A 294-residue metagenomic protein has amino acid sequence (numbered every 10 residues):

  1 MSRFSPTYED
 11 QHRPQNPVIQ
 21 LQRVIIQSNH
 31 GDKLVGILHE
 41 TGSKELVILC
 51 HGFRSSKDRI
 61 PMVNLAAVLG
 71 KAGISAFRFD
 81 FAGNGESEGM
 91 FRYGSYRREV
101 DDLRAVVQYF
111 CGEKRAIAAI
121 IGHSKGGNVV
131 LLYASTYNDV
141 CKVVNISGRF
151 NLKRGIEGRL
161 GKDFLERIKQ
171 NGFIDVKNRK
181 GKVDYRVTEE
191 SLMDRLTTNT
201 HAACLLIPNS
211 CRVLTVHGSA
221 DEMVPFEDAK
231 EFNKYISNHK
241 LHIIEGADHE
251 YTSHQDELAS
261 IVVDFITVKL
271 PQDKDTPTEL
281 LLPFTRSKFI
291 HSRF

Functional and structural regions predicted by a protein language model:
S2-G42: N-terminal cap/lid segment of alpha/beta-hydrolase-fold proteins
R54-A66, F81, E227: The serine-hydrolase catalytic nucleophile loop
K57-D58, N84-A116: Catalytic nucleophile-loop/oxyanion-hole region of alpha/beta-hydrolase and closely related hydrolase-like folds
A66-E88: Conserved alpha/beta-hydrolase
V106-F164: Primarily recognizes the serine-hydrolase "nucleophile elbow" in alpha/beta-hydrolase and SGNH/GDSL folds
I207-H217, D221: Short beta-strand/loop motif that positions the catalytic acidic residue of the alpha/beta-hydrolase fold
E222-D228: Conserved alpha/beta-hydrolase "acid-adjacent" motif
A247-F294: Catalytic active-site module of serine/aspartate enzymes centered on a nucleophile-bearing elbow/loop
